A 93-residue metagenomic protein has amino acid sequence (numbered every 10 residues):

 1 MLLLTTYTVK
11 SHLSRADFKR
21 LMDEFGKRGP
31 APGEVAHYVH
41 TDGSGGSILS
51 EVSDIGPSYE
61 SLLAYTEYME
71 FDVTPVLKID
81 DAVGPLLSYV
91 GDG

Functional and structural regions predicted by a protein language model:
M1-G93: Conserved, structured core segments of small domains
